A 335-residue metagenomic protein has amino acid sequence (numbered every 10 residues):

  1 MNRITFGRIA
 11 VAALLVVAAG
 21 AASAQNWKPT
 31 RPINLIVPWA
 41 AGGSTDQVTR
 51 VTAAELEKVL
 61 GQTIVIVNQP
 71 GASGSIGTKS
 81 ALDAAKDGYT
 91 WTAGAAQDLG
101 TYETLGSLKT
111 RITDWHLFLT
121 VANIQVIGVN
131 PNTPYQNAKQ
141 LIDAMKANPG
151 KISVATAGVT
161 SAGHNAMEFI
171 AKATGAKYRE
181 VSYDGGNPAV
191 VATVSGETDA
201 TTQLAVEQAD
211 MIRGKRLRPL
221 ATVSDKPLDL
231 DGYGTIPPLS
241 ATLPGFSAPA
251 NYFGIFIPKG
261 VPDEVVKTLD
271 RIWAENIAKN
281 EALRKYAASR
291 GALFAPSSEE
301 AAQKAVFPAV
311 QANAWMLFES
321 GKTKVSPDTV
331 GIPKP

Functional and structural regions predicted by a protein language model:
M1-V11: Bacterial N-terminal signal peptides that target proteins for export
A18-A21: N-terminal signal peptide c-region/cleavage motif recognized by signal peptidases
A24-T113, K151, V159, T174-L204 (+3 more regions): N-terminal (or domain-start) structured segment
W27-T30, L56, S80-T90, Y102-P188 (+2 more regions): Hinge/capping helix and adjacent helix->loop/strand transition within the periplasmic-binding protein
T30-P32, E264-P335: An extracytoplasmic/periplasmic, membrane-proximal ligand-sensing/linker region
G42, A96-Q97, N130-Y135, A157-S161 (+4 more regions): Short coil/turn segments
A96-S107, E168-A173, A200-I236, R284: A ligand-binding cleft/hinge motif common to bilobed small-molecule-binding domains
Q208-A278, V325-P335: C-terminal lobe and pocket-closing loops of periplasmic/extracytoplasmic Venus-flytrap solute-binding proteins
